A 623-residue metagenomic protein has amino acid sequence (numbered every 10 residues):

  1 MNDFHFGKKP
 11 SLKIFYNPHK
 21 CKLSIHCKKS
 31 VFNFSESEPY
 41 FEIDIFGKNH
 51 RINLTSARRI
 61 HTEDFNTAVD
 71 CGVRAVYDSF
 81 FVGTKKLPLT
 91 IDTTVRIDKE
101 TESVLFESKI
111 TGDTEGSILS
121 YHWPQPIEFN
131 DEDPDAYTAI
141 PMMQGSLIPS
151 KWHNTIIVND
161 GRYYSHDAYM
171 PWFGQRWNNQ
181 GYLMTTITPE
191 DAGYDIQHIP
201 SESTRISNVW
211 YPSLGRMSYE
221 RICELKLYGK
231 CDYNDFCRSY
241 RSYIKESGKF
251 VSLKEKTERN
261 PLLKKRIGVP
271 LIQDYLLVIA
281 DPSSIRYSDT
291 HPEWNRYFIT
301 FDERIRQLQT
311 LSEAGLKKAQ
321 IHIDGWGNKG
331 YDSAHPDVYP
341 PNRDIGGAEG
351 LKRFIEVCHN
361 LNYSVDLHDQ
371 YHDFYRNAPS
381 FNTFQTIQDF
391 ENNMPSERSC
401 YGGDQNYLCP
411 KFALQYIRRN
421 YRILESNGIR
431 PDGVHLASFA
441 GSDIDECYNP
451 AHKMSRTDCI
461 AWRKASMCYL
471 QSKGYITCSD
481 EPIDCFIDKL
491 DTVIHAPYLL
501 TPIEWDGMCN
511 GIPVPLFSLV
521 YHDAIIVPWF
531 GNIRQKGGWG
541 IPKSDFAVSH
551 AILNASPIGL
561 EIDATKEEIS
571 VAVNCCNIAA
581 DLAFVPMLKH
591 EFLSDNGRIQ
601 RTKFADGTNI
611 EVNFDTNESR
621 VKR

Functional and structural regions predicted by a protein language model:
D3-I321, W326, R343-I345, L361-S364 (+1 more regions): Carbohydrate-recognition beta-sandwich/jelly-roll modules in extracellular/periplasmic carbohydrate-active proteins
Y16-K28, N178-Q180, E190-Q197, S203-F236 (+5 more regions): Active-site-proximal substrate-binding groove within the catalytic cores of carbohydrate-active enzymes
Y40-F41, N49-R51, D131-P134, I345-A348 (+3 more regions): Glycine-rich loops and low-complexity Gly/Arg-rich segments that provide flexible linkers or classic glycine-based
T94-E100, P126-F129, P340-N342, F384-Q388 (+2 more regions): Short, low-complexity, polar/charged sequence segments that are solvent-exposed and flexible
E102-V104, F298, I305, K352 (+3 more regions): A generic "functional-site adjacency" signal
S108, L311, C358, A437 (+2 more regions): Conserved, mostly hydrophobic/aromatic
T114, I127, G327, Y371-D373 (+3 more regions): Short loop/turn segments at secondary-structure transitions that flank enzyme active sites
G268-R418, G428-G433, F439-H452: Aromatic-lined carbohydrate-binding/catalytic grooves of carbohydrate-active enzymes
